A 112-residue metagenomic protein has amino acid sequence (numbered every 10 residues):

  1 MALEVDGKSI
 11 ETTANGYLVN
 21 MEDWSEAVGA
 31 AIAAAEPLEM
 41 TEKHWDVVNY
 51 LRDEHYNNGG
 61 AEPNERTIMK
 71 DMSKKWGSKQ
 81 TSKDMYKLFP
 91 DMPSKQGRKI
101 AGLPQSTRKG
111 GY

Functional and structural regions predicted by a protein language model:
E4-A34: N-terminal first-folded block
T12, S73-Y112: Helix-rich interaction surfaces within compact, conserved domain-sized segments that mediate assembly or partner
G29, M69, S94: Generic structural marker for isolated residues within well-ordered, non-membrane alpha-helices of soluble domains
A35-E39: Short amphipathic alpha-helical boundary/capping segments
V47: Polar, enzyme-active/binding microenvironments
Y50-M85: Mid-chain, well-packed structural core segment of small domains
